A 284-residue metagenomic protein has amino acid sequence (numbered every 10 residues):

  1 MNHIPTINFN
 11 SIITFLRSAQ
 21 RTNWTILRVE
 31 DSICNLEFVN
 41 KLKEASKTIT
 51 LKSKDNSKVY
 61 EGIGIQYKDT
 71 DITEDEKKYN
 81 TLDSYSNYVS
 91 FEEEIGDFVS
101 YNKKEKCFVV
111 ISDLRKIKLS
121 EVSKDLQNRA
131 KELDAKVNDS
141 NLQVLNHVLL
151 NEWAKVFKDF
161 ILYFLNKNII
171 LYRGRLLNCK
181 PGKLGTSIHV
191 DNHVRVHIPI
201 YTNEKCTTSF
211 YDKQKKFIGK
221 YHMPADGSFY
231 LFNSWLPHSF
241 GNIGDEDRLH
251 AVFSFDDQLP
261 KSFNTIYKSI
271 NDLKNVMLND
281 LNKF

Functional and structural regions predicted by a protein language model:
M1-Y163: Non-heme Fe(II)/2-oxoglutarate
R21-W24, Y60, L171-G174, N203 (+1 more regions): Sequence-level motif detector for i,i+2 pairs with an aromatic at +2
N23-I26, H193-R195, H250: Intrinsic-disorder/low-complexity, polar/charged segments enriched in Ser/Thr/Lys/Arg/Asp/Glu/Gln
L27-V29, F38, G174-L176, F232 (+2 more regions): Generic structural hydrophobic/aromatic packing signal, biased to beta-strands
E61-I63, I95, R173, I218 (+1 more regions): Feature targets compositionally biased, intrinsically disordered low-complexity regions with long contiguous runs
G64-Q66, F98, L176, Y221 (+1 more regions): Compositionally biased, intrinsically disordered low-complexity regions
A154-F229: Catalytic core of non-heme Fe(II) oxygenases with the double-stranded beta-helix
T202-F284: Catalytic core of Fe(II)/2-oxoglutarate
